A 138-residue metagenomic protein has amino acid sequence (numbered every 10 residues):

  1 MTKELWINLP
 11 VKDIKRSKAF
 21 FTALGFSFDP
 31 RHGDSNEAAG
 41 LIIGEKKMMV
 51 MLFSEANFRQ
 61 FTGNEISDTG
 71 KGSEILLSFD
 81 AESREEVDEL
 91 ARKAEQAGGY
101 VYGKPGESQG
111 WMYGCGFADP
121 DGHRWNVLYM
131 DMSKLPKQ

Functional and structural regions predicted by a protein language model:
M1-A19, E74-F79, M130-Q138: N-terminal beta-strand motif that seeds the catalytic metal site of vicinal oxygen chelate
T2, E45-K47, G70-E74: Short connector loops at helix/strand junctions that flank enzyme active sites, especially segments positioning acidic
N8-A56: Core segments of cupin and vicinal oxygen chelate
I14, R84-E85: Residues at or immediately preceding the N-termini of alpha-helices
F20, E85-L90: Short amphipathic alpha-helices within nucleic acid-binding modules
G40, D88-Q138: Vicinal oxygen chelate
F53-F58, M130-S133: Acetyl-CoA-dependent GNAT
F58-E65, L135-K137: A short, acidic/glycine-rich surface segment
